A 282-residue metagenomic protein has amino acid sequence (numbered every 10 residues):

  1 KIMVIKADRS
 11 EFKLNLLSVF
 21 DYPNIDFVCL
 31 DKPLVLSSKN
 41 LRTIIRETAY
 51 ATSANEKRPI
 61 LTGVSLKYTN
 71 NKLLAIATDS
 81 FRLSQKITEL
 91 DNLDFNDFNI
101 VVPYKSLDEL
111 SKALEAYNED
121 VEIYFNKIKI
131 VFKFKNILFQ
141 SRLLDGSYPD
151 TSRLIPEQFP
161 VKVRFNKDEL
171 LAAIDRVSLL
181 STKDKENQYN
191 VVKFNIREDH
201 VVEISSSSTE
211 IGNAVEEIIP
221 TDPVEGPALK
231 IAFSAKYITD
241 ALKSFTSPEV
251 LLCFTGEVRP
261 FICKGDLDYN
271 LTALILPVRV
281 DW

Functional and structural regions predicted by a protein language model:
K1-W282: Structural preference for solvent-exposed beta-strand-turn elements and adjacent flexible terminal/loop segments within
